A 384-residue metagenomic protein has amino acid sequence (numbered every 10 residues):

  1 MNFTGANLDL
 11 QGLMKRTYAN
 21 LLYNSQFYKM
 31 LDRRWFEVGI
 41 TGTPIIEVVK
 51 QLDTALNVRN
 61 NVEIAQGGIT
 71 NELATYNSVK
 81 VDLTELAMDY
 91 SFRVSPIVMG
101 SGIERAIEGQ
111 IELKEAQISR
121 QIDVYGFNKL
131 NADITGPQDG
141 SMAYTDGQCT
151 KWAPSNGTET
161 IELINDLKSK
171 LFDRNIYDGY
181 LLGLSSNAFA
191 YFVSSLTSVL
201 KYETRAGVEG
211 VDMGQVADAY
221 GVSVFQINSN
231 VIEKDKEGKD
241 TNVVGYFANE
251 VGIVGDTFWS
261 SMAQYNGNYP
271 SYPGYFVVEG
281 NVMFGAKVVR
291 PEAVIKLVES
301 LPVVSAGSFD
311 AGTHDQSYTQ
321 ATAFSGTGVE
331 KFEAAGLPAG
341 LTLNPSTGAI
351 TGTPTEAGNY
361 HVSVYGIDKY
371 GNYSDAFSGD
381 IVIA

Functional and structural regions predicted by a protein language model:
N2-R34, V38-D53, C149-S155, S194-P302: Sequence/fold signature of self-assembling virion shell proteins
V94-K170, K296, S300: Alpha-helical scaffold segments that mediate packing/assembly in large oligomeric complexes
P302-V329, G379: Solvent-exposed, low-complexity, repeat-rich "mucin-like" stalks and linkers
G328-L337: Change to "...patches in solvent-exposed regions of secreted, membrane-anchored, or virion-exposed structural
A339-T355: Strand-loop-strand motifs at the edges of beta-sheets in extracellular beta-sandwich domains
G358-V362: Exposed beta-strand face motif in extracellular beta-rich ectodomains
N372-A384: C-terminal edge beta-strand
